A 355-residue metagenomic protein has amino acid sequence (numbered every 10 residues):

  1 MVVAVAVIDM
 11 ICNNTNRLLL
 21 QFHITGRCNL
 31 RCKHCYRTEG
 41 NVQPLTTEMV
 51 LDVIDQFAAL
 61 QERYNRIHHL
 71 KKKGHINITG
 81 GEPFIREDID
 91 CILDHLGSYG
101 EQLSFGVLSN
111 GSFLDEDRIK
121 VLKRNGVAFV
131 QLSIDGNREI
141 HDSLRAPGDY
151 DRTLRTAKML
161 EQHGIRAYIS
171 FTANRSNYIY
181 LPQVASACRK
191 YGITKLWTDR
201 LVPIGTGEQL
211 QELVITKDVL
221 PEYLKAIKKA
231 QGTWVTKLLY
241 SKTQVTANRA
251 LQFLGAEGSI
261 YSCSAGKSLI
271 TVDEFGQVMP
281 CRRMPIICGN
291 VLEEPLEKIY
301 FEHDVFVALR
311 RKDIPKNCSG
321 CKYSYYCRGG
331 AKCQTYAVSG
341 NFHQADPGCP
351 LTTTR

Functional and structural regions predicted by a protein language model:
M1-A128: Conserved alpha-helical substructure of the radical SAM core
A4-N16, T38, R283-R355: Flexible mid-to-C-terminal extensions adjoining Fe-S/redox cofactors in radical SAM and related proteins
L18, K72-G74, G266, R282 (+1 more regions): Exposed loop/turn and edge beta-strand positions of beta-sandwich/beta-sheet ligand-binding modules
H23, P44-L45, N125, S133 (+5 more regions): Radical SAM enzyme [4Fe-4S]-AdoMet core and its adjacent flexible, acidic and glycine-rich loops/tails across
R31, C35, R86, D117 (+5 more regions): Residues that scaffold the ATP/ADP-binding catalytic core of kinase and kinase-like folds
P44-T47, F275, G330-Y336: Short cysteine/histidine-rich zinc-coordinating motifs and their immediately flanking basic loops
G81, D135, L201, Y326: Flexible loop residues that form catalytic and substrate-binding hotspots at small-molecule/glycan-binding clefts
